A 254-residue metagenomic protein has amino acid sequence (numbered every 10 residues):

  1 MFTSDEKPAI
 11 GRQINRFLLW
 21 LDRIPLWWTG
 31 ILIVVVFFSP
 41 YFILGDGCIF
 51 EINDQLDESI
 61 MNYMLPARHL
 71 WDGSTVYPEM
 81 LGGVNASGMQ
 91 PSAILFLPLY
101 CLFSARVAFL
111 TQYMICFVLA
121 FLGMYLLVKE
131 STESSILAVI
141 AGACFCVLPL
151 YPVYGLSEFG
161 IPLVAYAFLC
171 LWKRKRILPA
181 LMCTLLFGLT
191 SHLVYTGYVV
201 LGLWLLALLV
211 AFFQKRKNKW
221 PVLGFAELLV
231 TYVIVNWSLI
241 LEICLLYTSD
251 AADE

Functional and structural regions predicted by a protein language model:
M1-F42, W220-E227: Start-transfer (signal-anchor) and selected internal transmembrane alpha helices of multi-pass inner/ER membrane
D5-F17, L21, L205, L209 (+3 more regions): Short helical patches
F17, L21, C101, L186-F187: Membrane-interface segments at the starts/ends of alpha-helical transmembrane spans
L21, G82, L122-L126: Short alpha-helical segments and helix-capping/turn motifs at coil-helix boundaries
G30-F121, A143-E158: Membrane-interface coil-to-helix junctions
P66-R68, F117-E130, S134-W172, R176-F213 (+1 more regions): Membrane-embedded helix bundles of polyisoprenyl
Q214-N218: Anion-coordinating catalytic cores for phosphoryl-, nucleotidyl-, and glycosidic chemistry
Y247-E254: Conserved small/polar residues in nucleotide/adenosyl-binding loops
